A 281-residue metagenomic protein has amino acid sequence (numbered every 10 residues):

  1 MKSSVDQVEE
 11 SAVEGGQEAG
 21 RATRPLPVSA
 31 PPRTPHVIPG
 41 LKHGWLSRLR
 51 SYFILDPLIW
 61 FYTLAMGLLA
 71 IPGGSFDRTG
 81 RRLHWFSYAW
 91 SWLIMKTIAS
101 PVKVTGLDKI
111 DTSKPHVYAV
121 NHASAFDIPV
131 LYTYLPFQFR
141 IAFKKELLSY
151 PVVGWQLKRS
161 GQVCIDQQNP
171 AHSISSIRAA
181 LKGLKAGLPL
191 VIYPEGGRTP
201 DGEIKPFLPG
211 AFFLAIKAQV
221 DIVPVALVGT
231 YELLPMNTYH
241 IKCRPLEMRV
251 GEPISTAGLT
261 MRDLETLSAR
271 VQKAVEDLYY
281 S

Functional and structural regions predicted by a protein language model:
K2-E9, E14-H116: Membrane-anchoring hydrophobic helices of lipid-metabolizing enzymes
K2-K42, L46-L49, I174-S281: Non-catalytic C-terminal accessory region of glycerolipid acyltransferases and related lyso-lipid remodeling enzymes
I59-G67, P151-W155, P245, T266: Generic alpha-helical secondary structure signal
M66-W85, A89, T97-A99, T112-P170: Catalytic core of membrane glycerolipid acyltransferases/transacylases, capturing the structured, soluble-facing
V104, Y118, I141-A142, M248-V250: Generic preference for hydrophobic
D108, P170, V228: Residue-level "edge-of-site" marker
